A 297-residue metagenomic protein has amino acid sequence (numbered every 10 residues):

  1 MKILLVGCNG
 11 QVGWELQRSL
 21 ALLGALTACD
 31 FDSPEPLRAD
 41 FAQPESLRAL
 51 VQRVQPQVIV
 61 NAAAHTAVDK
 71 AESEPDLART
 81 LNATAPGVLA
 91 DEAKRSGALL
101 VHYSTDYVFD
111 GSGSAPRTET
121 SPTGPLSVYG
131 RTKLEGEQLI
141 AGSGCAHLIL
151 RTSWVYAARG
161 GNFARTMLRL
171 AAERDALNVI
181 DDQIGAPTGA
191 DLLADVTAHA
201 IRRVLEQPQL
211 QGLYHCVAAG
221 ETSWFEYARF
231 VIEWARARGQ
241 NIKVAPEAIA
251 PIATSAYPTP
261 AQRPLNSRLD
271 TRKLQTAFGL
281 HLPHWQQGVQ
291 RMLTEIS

Functional and structural regions predicted by a protein language model:
M1-L22: N-terminal Rossmann NAD(P)H-binding glycine-rich loop of SDR-like oxidoreductase domains
D30-E45: Rossmann-fold cofactor-recognition segment
F41-L81: NAD(P)H-binding glycine-rich loop region in Rossmannoid oxidoreductase-like domains and their noncatalytic homologs
I59, S73-V101: NAD(P)-cofactor binding segment of oxidoreductase domains
T80, A85-V88, V108-L150, W154-V155: Catalytic helix-loop patch of NAD(P)-dependent Rossmann-fold dehydrogenases
A141-H199: NAD(P)-dependent short-chain dehydrogenase/reductase
V196-T197, R203-P258: Mid/C-terminal beta-alpha module of Rossmann-like enzyme folds, strongest in SDR-family dehydrogenases/epimerases
W285-S297: Amphipathic terminal alpha-helices
